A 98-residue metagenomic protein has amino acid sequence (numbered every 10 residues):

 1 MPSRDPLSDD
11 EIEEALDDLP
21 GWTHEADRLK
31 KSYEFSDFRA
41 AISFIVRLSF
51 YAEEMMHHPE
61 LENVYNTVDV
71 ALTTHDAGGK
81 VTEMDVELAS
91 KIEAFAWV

Functional and structural regions predicted by a protein language model:
P2-S36: N-terminal first-folded block
G21-H24, S49-P59: Short arginine-rich
A26, N63-T67: Short Gly/Ser/Thr- and Asp/Glu-enriched loop/turn motifs at secondary-structure junctions
K31-R39, V70, T74-A77: Alpha-helical scaffold segments that form or flank carboxylate-/histidine-based iron centers
R39-V46: Short amphipathic alpha-helices within nucleic acid-binding modules
V46-R47, S90: Solvent-exposed alpha-helix faces
H58-L61, W97-V98: Conserved short beta-strand edge segments in small beta-sheet-based binding/regulatory domains
V70-W97: C-terminal structural segments of small proteins and small subunits
